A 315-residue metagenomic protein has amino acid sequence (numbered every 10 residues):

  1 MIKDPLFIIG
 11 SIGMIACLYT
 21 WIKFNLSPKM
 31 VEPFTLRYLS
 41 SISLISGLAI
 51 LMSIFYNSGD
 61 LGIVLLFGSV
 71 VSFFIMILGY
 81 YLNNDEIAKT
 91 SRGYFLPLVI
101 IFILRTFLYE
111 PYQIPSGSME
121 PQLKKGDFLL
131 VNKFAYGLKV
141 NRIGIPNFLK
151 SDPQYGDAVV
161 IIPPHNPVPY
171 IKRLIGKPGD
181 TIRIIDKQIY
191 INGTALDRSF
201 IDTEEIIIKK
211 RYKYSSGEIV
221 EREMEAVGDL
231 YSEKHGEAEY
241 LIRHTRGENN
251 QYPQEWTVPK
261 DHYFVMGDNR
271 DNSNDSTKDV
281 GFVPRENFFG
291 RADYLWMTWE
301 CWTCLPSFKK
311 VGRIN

Functional and structural regions predicted by a protein language model:
M1-I9, L26-L39, L51-G68, L82-S91: Membrane-helix interface and helix-disruption motif detector
M1-V31, L48, V70-V71, P121-N315: Soluble "head" domains of membrane/secretory-pathway proteins
G47-F55, R105-E110: Hydrophobic alpha-helical transmembrane segments in multi-pass integral membrane proteins
I77: Arg/Lys-rich RNA-binding interfaces used to dock onto structured RNA substrates
Y81-E110: Internal/C-terminal transmembrane anchor helices
F107-M119, K133: Membrane-bilayer interface helices and TM-boundary transition segments
